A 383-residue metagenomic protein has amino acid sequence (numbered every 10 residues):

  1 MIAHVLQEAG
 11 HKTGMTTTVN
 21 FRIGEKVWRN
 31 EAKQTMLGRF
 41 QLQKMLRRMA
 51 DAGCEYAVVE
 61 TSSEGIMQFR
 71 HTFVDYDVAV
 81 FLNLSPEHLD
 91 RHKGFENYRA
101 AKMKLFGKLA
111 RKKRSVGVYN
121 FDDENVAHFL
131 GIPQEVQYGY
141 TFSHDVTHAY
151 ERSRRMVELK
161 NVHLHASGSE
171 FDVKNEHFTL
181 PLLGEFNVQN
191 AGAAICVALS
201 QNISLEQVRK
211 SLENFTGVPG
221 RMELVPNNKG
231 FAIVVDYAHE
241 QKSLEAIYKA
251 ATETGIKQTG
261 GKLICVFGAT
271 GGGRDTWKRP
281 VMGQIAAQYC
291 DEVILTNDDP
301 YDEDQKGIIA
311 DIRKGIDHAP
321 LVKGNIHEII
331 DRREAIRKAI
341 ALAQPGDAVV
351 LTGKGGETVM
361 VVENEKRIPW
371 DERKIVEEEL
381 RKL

Functional and structural regions predicted by a protein language model:
M1-V19: A conserved segment at the C-terminal end of the G1
T16, L42, E60, L82 (+8 more regions): Residue-level signal for inorganic ion chemistry
T18-V19, S63, L84, F142 (+3 more regions): Short, ordered loop/turn segments at secondary-structure junctions
V27-S62: Conserved nucleotide-sensing/catalytic segment adjacent to the nucleotide-binding pocket in NTP-handling enzymes
A52, Y76-I233, I256, K314-P320 (+1 more regions): Acidic, Mg2+-coordinating active-site environments of NTP-dependent enzymes
E64-T72: Conserved helix/coil segment N-terminal to the catalytic DExD/H
T72-L84, G260-F267: Inter-motif core of Ras-like GTPase G domains
A193-E206, K210-G220, L224-L383: ATP-dependent carboxylate-amine ligase
